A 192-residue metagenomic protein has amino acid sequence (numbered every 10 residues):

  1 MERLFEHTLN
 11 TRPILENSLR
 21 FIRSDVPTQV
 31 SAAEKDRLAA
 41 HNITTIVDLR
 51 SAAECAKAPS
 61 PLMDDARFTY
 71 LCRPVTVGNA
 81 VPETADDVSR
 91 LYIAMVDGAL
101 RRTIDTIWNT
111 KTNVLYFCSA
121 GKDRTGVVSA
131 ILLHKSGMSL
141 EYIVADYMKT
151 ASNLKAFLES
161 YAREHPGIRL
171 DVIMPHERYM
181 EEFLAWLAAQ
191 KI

Functional and structural regions predicted by a protein language model:
M1-L115, V127-I192: Cys-dependent protein tyrosine phosphatase-like superfamily
A120, R124-T125: Ser/Thr-glycine-rich phosphate-binding loops at phosphate-binding pockets of nucleotides, nucleotide cofactors
